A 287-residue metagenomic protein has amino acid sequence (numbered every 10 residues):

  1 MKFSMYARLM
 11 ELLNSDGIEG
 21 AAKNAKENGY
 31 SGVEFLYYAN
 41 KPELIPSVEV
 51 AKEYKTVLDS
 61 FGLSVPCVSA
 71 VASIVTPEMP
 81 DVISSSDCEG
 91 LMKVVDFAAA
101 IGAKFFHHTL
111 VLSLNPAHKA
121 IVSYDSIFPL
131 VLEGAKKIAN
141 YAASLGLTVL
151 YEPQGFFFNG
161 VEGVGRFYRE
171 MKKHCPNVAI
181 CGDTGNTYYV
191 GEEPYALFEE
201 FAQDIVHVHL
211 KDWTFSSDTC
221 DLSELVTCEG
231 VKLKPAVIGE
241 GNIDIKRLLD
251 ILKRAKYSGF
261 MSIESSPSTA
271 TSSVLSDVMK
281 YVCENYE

Functional and structural regions predicted by a protein language model:
M1-S15: Boundary/entry segment of secreted carbohydrate-active catalytic domains
Y6-M10, L36-Y38, A70-S73, V111-S113 (+4 more regions): Active-site beta-loop-alpha junctions enriched in small/polar residues
D16-K23, V57-S60, P77-I180: Active-site acidic/histidine proton-transfer and metal-coordination neighborhood in alpha/beta enzyme cores
A25, V33, L58, A98 (+5 more regions): Conserved, mostly hydrophobic/aromatic
Y30, A103, I205, Y257-S258: A structural motif
G32-V33, V68, K136-N242: Acidic/histidine-rich catalytic cores of soluble enzymes
E34-L58, L110-A117: Glycine-rich, proline-tolerant flexible connector loops at the mouths of alpha/beta enzymes
T271-E287: C-terminal helical cap(s) of enzyme catalytic domains, especially alpha/beta-barrels
